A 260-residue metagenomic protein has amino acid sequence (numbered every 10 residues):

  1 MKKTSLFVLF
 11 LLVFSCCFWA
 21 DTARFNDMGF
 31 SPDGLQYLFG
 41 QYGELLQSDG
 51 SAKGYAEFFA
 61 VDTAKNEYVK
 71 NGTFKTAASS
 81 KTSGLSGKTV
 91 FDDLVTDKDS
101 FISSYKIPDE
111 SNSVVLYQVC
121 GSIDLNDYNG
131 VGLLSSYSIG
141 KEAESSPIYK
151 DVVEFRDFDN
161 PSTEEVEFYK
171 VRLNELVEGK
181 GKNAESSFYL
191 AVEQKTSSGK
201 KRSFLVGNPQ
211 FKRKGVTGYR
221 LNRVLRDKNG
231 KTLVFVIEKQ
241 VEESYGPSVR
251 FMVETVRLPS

Functional and structural regions predicted by a protein language model:
T4-F14: Sec-dependent N-terminal signal peptides
W19-S260: Exposed acidic/polar residues on beta-strands and adjacent loops within beta-sheet cores, strongest in beta-propeller
